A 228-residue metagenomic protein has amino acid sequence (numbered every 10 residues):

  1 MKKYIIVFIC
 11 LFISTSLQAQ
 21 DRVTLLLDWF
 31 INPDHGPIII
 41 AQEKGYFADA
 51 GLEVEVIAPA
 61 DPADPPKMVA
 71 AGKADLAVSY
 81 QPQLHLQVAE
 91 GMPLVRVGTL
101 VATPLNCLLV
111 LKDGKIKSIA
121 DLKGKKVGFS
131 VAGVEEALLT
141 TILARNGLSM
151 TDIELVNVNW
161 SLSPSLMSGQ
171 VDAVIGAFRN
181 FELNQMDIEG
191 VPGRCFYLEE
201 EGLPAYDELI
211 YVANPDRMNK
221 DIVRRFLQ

Functional and structural regions predicted by a protein language model:
Q20-I31, L52-A58, G124-G128, E154-V156: Short, well-ordered beta-strand elements
V23-Q42, A60-P62, A71, N106: Extracytoplasmic "Venus flytrap"
I31-A58, Q87-E90, A137-A144: Short, polar/charged alpha-helical segment
L52-E53, A70-S79, G91-L94, K125-G128 (+2 more regions): Alpha-to-beta junction loops
V56-K67, Y80-P82, K117, L148-M167 (+2 more regions): Short helix-initiation/N-cap motifs at beta->coil->alpha
A58-P62, G72, L76-H85, E90 (+5 more regions): Beta->alpha turn/N-cap motifs
P82, S161-Q228: Pocket-lining segment of extracytoplasmic ligand-binding domains
L111-K126, P215-D221: Flexible hinge/capping segments at coil-to-helix
